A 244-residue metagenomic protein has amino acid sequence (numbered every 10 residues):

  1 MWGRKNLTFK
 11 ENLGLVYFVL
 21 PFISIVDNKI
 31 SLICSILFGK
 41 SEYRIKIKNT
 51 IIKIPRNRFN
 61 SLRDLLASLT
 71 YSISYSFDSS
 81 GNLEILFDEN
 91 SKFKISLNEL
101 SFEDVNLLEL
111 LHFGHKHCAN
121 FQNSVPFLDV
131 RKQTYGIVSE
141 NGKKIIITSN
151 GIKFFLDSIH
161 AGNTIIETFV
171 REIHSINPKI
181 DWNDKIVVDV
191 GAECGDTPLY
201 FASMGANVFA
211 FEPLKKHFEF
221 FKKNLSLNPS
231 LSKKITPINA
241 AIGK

Functional and structural regions predicted by a protein language model:
M1-K244: Phosphate/nucleotide-binding beta-alpha loop and adjacent structural elements of enzyme active sites
